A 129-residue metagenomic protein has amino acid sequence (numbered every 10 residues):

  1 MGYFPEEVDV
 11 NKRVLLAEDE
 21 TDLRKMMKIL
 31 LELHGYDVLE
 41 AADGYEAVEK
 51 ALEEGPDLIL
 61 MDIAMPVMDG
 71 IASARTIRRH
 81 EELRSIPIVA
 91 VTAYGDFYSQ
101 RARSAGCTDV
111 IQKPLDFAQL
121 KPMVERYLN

Functional and structural regions predicted by a protein language model:
M1-R13, A118-N129: Non-catalytic signal-transmission and effector/linker regions of two-component phosphorelay proteins
E18: Conserved acidic carboxylate
K25-L33: Charged docking surfaces used in two-component/phosphorelay signaling
G35-A42, K50: Short hydrophobic/Thr-rich beta-strand motif most characteristic of the beta2 strand and flanking loop of CheY-like
E54-L60: Active-site beta3 strand of CheY-like receiver
M65: Receiver (REC) domain active-site loop signature in two-component systems and cognate sites in sensor histidine kinases
